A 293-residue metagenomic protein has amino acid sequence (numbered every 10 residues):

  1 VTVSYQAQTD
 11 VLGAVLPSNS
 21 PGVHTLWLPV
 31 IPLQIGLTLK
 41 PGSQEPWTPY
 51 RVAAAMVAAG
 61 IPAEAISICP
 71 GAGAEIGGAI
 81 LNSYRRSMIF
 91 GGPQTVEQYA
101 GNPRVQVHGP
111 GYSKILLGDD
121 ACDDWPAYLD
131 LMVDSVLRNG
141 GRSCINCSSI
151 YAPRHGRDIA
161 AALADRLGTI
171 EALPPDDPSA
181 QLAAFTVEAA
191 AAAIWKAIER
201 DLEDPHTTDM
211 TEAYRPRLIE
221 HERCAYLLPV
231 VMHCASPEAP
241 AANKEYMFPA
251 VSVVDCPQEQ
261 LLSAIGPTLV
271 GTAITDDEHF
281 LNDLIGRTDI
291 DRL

Functional and structural regions predicted by a protein language model:
V1-V15, G109, D204-T207, T211-P229 (+1 more regions): Terminal low-complexity tails and localization/encapsulation signals of metabolic enzymes
T2, T25-W27, A74-G77, Q94-V96 (+7 more regions): Generic recognition of flexible, low-complexity loop/linker segments
T2-D134: Rossmann-like NAD(P) dinucleotide-binding subdomain of oxidoreductase/dehydrogenase enzymes
T9-V11, Y112, I145-C147, M247-V251 (+1 more regions): Short, solvent-exposed beta-strand edge segments and adjacent coil->beta transition regions
V30, L163, D201-L202, I285-T288: A generic structural signal for well-ordered alpha-helical segments
P41, A58-A63, S83, V133-D134 (+3 more regions): Conserved C-terminal structural/oligomerization subdomain of aldehyde/semialdehyde dehydrogenase
A53-A58, Y84-R86, G92-S236: ALDH superfamily catalytic-core signature
A65-G71, P174-A184, D276, F280 (+1 more regions): A generic structural motif
